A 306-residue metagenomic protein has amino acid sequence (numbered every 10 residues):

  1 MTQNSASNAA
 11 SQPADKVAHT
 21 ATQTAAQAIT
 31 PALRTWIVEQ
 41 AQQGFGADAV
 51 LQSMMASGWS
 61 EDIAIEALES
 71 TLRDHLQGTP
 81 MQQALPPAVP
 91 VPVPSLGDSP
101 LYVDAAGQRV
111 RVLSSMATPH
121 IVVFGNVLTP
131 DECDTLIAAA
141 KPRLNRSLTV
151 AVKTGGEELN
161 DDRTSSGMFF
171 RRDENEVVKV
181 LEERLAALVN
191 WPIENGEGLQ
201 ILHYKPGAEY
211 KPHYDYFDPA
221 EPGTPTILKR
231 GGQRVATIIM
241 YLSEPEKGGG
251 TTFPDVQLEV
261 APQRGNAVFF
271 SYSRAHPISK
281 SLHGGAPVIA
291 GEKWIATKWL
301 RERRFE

Functional and structural regions predicted by a protein language model:
M1-F45, L51-F269, S273-E306: Fe(II)/2-oxoglutarate oxygenase catalytic core
